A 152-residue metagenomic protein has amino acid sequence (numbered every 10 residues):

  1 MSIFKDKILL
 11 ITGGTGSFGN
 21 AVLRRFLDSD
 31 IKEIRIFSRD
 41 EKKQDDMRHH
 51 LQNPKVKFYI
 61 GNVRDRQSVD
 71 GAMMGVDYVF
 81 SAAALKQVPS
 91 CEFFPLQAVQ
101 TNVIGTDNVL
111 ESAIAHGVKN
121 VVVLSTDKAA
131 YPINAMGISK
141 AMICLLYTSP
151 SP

Functional and structural regions predicted by a protein language model:
T12-R25: N-terminal Rossmann NAD(P)H-binding glycine-rich loop of SDR-like oxidoreductase domains
I31-K43: Conserved glycine-rich Rossmann-like NAD(P)H-binding loop of the short-chain dehydrogenase/reductase
S38, I60, Q100: Conserved residues in the N-terminal Rossmann fold of short-chain dehydrogenase/reductase
K42, R64, K86: Adenine-nucleotide cofactor-binding loop residues
M47-N53: Short, conserved SAM-binding/catalytic segment of Class I S-adenosyl-L-methionine-dependent methyltransferases
I60-Y78: Conserved Rossmann-fold cofactor-binding substructure of NAD(P)-dependent oxidoreductases
Y78-S81, L85-A141: Conserved Rossmann-fold NAD(P)-dependent oxidoreductase catalytic core, especially the SDR/UDP-sugar
Y147-P152: Conserved small/polar residues in nucleotide/adenosyl-binding loops
